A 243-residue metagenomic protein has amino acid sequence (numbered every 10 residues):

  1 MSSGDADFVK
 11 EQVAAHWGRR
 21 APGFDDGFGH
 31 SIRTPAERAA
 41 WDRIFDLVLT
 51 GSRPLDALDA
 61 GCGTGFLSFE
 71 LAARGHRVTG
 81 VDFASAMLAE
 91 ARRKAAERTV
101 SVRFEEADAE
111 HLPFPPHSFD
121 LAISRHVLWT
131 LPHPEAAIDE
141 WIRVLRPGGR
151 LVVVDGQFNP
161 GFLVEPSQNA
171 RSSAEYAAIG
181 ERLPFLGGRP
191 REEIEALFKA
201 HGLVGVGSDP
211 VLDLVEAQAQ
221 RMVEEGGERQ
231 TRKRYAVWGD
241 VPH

Functional and structural regions predicted by a protein language model:
M1-S52, F66-E70, E165-S167, L212-L214 (+1 more regions): Conserved class I S-adenosyl-L-methionine
D56-A60, T64-H111: Class I SAM-dependent methyltransferase SAM/SAH-binding core
I123: A conserved beta-strand element that flanks and buttresses the S-adenosyl-L-methionine
H126-V127: Short catalytic micro-motifs in class I SAM-dependent methyltransferases
E135-P147: A short glycine-rich, Lys/Arg-flanked "PGG" loop and its adjoining helix->strand segment in the class I
R150-A177: Conserved class I S-adenosyl-L-methionine
F185-G202, S208: Short alpha-helix
H201, Q220-H243: Core SAM-dependent methyltransferase catalytic element
